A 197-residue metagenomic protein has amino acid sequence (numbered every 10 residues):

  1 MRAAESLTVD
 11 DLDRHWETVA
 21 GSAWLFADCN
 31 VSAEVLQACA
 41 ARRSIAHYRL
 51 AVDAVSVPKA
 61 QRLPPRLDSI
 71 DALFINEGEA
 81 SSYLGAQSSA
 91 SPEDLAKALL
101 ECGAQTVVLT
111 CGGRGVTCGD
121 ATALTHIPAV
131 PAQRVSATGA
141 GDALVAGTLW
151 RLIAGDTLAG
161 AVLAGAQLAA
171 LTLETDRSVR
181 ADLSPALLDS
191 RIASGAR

Functional and structural regions predicted by a protein language model:
M1-E5, A54-V57, G78-A80, V130-Q133: Short, acidic/turn-prone active-site loops that include or flank metal/cofactor- and phosphate-binding residues
M1-W24, C29: Conserved phosphate-binding/catalytic loop of the ribokinase/pfkB sugar-kinase fold
E5-H15, E34, D53-Q61: Active-site glycine-rich loop that binds ribose-phosphate moieties when present
D13-A20, Q37, A41, P64 (+1 more regions): Amphipathic, non-transmembrane alpha-helical secondary structure
D28, D53, E79, S136 (+1 more regions): Acidic active-site catalytic centers that drive phospho-/nucleotidyl reactions and related ester hydrolyses
V31-Q37: Active-site-adjacent beta->alpha loops and helix N-cap segments on the catalytic face of soluble alpha/beta enzymes
Q37-A40, S44-R49, A54-L124: Conserved phosphate/ATP/ADP-binding segment of small-molecule kinases
A90-R197: Conserved phosphate-binding/catalytic region of the ribokinase-like
